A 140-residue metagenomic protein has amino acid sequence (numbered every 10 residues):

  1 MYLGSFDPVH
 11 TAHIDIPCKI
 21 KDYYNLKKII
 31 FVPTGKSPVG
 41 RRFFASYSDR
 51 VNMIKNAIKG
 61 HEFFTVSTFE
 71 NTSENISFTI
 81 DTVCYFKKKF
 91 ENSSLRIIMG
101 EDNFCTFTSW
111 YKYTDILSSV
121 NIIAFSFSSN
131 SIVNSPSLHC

Functional and structural regions predicted by a protein language model:
M1-C140: Nucleotidyltransferase catalytic core that binds NTPs
